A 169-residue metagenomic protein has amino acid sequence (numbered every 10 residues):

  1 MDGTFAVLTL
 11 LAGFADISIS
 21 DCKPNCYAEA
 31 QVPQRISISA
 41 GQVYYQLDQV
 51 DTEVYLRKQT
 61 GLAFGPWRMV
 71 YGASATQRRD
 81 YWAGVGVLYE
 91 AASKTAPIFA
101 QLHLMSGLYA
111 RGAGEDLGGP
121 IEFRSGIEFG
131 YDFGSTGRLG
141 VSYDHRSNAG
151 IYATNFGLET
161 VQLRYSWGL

Functional and structural regions predicted by a protein language model:
M1-Q31: Cleavable N-terminal export/targeting peptides
I36, L62-M69, T95-F99, S135-V141: Repeated loop/turn-to-beta-strand initiation elements of outer-membrane beta-barrel proteins
I38-Y44, Y71-A75, L102-L108, V141-H145: Transmembrane beta-barrel strands of outer-membrane/channel proteins
S39, Y55-Q59, G86-L88, E128 (+1 more regions): Outer-membrane beta-barrel architecture
Q42-E53, A73-V85, A113-G114, G118-P120 (+1 more regions): Solvent-exposed loop/turn segments connecting transmembrane beta-strands in outer-membrane beta-barrel proteins
K58-L62, Y89-S93, Y131, H145 (+1 more regions): Residue-level signature of outer-membrane beta-barrel architecture
S74-M105: Mid-length scaffold segments of soluble, non-membrane domains
F156-L169: Outer-membrane beta-barrel "beta-signal"
